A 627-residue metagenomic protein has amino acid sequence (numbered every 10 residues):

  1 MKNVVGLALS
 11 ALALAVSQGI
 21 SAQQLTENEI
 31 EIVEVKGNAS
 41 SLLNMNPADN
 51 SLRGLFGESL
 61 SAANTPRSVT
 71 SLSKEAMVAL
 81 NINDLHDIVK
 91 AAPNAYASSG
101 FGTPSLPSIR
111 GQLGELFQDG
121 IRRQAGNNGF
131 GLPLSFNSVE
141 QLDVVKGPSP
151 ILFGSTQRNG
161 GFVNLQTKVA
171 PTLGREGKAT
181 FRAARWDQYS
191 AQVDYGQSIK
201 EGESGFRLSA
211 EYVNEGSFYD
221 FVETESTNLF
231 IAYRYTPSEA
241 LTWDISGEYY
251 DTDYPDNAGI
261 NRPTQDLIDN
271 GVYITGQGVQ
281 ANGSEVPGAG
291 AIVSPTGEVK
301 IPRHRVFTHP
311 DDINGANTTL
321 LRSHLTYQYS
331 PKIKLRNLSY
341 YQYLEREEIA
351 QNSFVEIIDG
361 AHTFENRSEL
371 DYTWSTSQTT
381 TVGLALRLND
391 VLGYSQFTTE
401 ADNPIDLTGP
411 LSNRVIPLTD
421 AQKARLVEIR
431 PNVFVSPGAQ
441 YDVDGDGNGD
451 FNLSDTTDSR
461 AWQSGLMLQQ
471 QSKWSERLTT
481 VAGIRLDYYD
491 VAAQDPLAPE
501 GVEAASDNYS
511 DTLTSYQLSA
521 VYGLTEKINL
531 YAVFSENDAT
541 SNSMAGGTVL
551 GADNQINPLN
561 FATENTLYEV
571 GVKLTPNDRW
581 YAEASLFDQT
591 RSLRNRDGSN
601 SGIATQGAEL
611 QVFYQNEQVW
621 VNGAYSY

Functional and structural regions predicted by a protein language model:
I30-G174, V570: Acidic, small-polar-rich N-terminal luminal/periplasmic segments of exported/outer-membrane proteins
A62, R182-S190, Y212-S238, T242 (+8 more regions): Outer-membrane beta-barrel proteins
N137-E140, L152-L229, P237-W243, T319 (+1 more regions): Outer-membrane beta-barrel translocator/receptor signature
Q166, T180-W186, E211-V213, E248-Y250 (+8 more regions): Outer-membrane beta-barrel pore domains and translocons
G196-D220, T224-A232, T236, L320-T373 (+5 more regions): Surface-exposed extracellular loop regions of Gram-negative outer-membrane beta-barrel proteins
S217, R234, A240-Q328, K332-L338 (+5 more regions): Acidic/polar loop-and-plug regions of large Gram-negative outer-membrane beta-barrel proteins
V382-L388, L392-T525, S541, Q555 (+2 more regions): Signature of Gram-negative outer-membrane beta-barrel scaffolds
D578-L593, S599-Y627: Gram-negative outer-membrane beta-barrel transporters
